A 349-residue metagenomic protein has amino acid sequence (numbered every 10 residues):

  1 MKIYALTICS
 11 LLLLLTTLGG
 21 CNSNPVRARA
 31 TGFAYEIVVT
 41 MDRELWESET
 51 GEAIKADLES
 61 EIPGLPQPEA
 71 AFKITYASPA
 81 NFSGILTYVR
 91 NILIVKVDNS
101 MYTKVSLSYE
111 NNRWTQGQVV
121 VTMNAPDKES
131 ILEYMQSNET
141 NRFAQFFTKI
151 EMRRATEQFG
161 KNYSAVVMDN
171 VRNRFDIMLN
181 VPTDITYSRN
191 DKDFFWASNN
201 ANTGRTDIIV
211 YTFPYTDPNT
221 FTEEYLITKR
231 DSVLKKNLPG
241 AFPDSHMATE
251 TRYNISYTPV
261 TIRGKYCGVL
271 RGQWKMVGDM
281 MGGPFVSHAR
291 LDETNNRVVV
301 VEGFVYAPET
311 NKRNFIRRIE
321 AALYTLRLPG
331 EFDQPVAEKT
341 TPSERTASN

Functional and structural regions predicted by a protein language model:
M1-I8: Bacterial N-terminal signal peptides that target proteins for export
T17-G20: C-terminal motif of bacterial Sec signal peptides marking the signal peptidase cleavage site
S23-P25, T40-E44, P182-A241: Secretory pathway targeting signatures of secreted, lumenal, and periplasmic proteins
R27-M41, L45, K96-S164: Solvent-exposed alpha-helical segments and adjacent loops that form catalytic or protein-interaction surfaces
A30-F33, T40, E44-E47, G51 (+4 more regions): N-terminal "mature-domain start" segment
M41-W46, V95-Y102, A125-P126, A201-T203 (+3 more regions): Short, flexible beta-strand-to-coil junctions
A70-F72, A77-S130, K235-N296, T310 (+2 more regions): Signature of long, low-cysteine stretches enriched in small and polar/charged residues
E133-R153, I185, N296-N349: Surface-exposed amphipathic alpha-helical segments
